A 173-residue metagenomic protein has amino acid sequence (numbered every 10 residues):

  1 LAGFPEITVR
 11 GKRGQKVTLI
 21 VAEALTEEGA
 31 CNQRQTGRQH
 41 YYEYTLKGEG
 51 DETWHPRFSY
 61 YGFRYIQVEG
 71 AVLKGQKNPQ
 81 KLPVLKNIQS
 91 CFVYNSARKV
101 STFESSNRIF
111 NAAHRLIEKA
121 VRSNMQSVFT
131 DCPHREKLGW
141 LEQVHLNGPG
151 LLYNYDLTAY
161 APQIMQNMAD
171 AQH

Functional and structural regions predicted by a protein language model:
L1-H134, E142-Q143, L157-M168: Extracellular/oxidizing-compartment recognition motifs
L146-L157, D170: Well-ordered alpha-helical scaffold segments within catalytic/enzyme domains
